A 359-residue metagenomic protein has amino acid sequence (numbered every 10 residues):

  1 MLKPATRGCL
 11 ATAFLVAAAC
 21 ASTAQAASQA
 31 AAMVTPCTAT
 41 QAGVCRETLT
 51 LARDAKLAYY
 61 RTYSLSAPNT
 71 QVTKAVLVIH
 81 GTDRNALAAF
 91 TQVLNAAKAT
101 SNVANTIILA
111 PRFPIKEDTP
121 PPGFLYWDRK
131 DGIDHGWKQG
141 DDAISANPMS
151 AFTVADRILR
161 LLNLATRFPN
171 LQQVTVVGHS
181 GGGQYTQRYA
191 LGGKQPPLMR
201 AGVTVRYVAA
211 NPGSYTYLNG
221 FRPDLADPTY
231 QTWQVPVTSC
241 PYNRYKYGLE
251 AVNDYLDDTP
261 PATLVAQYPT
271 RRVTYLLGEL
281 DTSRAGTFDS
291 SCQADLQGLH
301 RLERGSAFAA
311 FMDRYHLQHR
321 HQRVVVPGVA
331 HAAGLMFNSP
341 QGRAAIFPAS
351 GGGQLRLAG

Functional and structural regions predicted by a protein language model:
A26-A75, D83-I107, G132, G136-N147 (+6 more regions): A domain-start/cap signature at the N-terminus of enzymes
V76-G81, A110, Y275: Structural cue for short, hydrophobic secondary-structure segments
H80-R84, G213: Active-site glycine-rich loops that stabilize anionic/oxyanionic intermediates across multiple enzyme folds
T153-L171: Conserved acidic catalytic loop of the alpha/beta-hydrolase fold
G178, G182: Gly/Ala-rich beta-loop-alpha elbow adjacent to hydrolase catalytic centers
G183-P196: Short glycine-enriched nucleophile-adjacent loop and the immediately C-terminal alpha-helix near the catalytic center
A201-R314: The feature captures the conserved acid-bearing segment of alpha/beta-hydrolase catalytic domains
L276, D289-S290, A309-G359: C-terminal catalytic histidine-bearing segment of alpha/beta-hydrolase fold enzymes
